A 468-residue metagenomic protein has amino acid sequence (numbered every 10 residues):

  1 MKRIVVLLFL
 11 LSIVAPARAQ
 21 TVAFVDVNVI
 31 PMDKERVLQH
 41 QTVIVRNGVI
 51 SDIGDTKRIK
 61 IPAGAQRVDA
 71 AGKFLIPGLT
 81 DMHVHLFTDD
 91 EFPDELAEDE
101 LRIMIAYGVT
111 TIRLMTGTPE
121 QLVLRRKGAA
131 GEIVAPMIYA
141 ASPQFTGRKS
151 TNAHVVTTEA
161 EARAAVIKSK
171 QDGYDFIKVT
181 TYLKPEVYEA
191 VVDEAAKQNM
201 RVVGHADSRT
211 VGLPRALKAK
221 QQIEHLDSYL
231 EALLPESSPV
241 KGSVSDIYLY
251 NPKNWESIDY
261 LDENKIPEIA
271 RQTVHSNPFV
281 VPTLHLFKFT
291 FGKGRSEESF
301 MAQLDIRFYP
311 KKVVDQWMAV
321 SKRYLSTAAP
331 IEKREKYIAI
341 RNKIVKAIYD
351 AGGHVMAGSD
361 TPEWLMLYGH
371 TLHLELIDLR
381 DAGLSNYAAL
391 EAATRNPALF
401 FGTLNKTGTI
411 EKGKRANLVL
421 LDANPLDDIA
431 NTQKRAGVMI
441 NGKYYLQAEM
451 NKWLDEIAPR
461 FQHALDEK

Functional and structural regions predicted by a protein language model:
I4-I13: Sec-dependent N-terminal signal peptides
A15-A19: Sec/Tat signal peptide C-region and signal peptidase I cleavage site
V29-T42, D55-T56, L367, S385-L390 (+1 more regions): Acidic, glycine-enriched loop/beta-strand segments at the rims of small-molecule binding/catalytic pockets
E35-I76: Histidine-rich, glycine-flanked metal-binding segment
K73-E132, K149-A160, E186, P214-K218 (+2 more regions): Metal-associated gating/positioning segment near the N- to mid-region
E100-E120, A135-Q144, K168-L183, V192 (+4 more regions): Divalent metal-dependent hydrolysis catalytic cores, especially in the metallo-beta-lactamase
P143-Q198, E236, S243-Y260: Active-site gating/metal-coordination segments in enzymes
Q171-D175, L183, L233-A382, I457-F461 (+1 more regions): Active-site neighborhoods of metal-dependent hydrolases
